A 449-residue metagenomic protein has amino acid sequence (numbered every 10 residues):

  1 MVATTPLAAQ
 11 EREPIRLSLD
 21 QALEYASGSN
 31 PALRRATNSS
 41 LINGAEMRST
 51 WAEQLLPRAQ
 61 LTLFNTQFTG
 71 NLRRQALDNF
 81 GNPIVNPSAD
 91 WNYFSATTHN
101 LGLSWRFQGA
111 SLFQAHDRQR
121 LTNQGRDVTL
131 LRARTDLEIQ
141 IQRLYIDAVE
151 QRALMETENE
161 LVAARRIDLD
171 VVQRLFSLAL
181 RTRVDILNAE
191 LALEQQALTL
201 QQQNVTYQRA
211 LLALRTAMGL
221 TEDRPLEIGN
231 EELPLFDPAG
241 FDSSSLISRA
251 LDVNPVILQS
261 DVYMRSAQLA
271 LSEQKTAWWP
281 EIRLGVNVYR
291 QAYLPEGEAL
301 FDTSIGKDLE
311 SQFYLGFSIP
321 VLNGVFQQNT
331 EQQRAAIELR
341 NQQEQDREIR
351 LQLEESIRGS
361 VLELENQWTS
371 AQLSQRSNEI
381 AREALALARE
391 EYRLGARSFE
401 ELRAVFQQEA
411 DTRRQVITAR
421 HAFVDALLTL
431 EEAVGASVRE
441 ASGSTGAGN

Functional and structural regions predicted by a protein language model:
L7-R12, Q54, Q67-T69, R413-N449: Acidic, low-complexity, intrinsically disordered peripheral segments
E11-I15, Q60-W105, G229-A239, S272 (+2 more regions): Small/polar, glycine/serine/threonine/aspartate-rich low-complexity segments that form flexible
E11-S27: Short N-terminal segments immediately surrounding and downstream of signal-peptide cleavage
L17, R134-R249, E363, Q367 (+3 more regions): Periplasmic alpha-helical coiled-coil/stalk elements that build and connect Gram-negative outer-membrane
E24-R34, L41-R58, Y93, N100-R118 (+9 more regions): A glycine-/polar-enriched beta->alpha junction
R35-T50, A133, L137-N159, I167 (+5 more regions): Amphipathic alpha-helical coiled-coil segments
